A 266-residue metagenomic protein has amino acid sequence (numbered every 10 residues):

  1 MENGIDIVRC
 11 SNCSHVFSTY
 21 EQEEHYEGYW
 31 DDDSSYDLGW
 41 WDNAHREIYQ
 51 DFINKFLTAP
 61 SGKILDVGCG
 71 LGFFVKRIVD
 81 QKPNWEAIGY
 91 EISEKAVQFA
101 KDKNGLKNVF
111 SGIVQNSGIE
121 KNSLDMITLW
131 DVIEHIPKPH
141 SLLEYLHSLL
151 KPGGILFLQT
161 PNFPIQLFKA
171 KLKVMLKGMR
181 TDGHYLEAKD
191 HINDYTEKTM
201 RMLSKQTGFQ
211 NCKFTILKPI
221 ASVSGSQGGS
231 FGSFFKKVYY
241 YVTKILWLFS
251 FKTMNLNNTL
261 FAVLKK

Functional and structural regions predicted by a protein language model:
M1-W130, H140-L143, Q159, K198 (+3 more regions): Conserved N-terminal segment of class I S-adenosyl-L-methionine
I5, I92, L129, P137-L149 (+1 more regions): S-adenosyl-L-methionine-dependent methyltransferase catalytic module, highlighting the catalytic core
